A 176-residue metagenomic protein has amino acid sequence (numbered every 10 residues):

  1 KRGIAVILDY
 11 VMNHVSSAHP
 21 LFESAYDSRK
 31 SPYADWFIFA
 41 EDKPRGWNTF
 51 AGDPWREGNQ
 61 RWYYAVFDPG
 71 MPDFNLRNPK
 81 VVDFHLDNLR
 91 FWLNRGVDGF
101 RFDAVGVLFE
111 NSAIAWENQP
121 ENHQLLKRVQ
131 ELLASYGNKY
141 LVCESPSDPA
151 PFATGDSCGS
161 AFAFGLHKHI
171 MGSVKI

Functional and structural regions predicted by a protein language model:
K1-L86, R90, N94, V105-G155: Acidic/aromatic-lined carbohydrate-recognition and catalytic surfaces of CAZymes acting on diverse glycans
V97: Conserved protein kinase catalytic-loop anchor
F100-F102: Hydrophobic residues within beta-strands of alpha/beta enzymes
S145-I176: Noncatalytic carbohydrate-binding groove/subsite architecture in carbohydrate-active enzymes
